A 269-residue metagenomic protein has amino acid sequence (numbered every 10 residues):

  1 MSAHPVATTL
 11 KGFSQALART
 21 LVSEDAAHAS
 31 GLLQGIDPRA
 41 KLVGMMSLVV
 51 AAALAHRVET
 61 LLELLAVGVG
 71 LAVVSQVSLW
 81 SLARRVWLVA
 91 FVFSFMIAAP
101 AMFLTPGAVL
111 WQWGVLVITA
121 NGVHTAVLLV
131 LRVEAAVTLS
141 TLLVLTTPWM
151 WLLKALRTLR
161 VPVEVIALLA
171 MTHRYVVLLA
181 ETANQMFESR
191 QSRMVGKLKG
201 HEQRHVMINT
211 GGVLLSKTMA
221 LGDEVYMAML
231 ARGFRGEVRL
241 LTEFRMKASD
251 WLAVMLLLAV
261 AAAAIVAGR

Functional and structural regions predicted by a protein language model:
M1-V58, L64-G70, L179-R269: Transmembrane alpha-helix interface motif
S30, V77-S81, W113, V117-N121 (+3 more regions): Membrane-helix interfacial "entry" motifs
H56, S75-Q76, L104-T105, G268-R269: Short helix-capping/hinge motifs at transmembrane helix termini and TM-loop junctions
V58, S78-L79, V161-E164: Membrane-helix interface segments
L62, S78-W87: Interfacial helix-loop-helix linkers and transmembrane-helix boundary segments in multi-pass membrane proteins
V67-V77, F91-M96: Alpha-helical transmembrane segments and their membrane-interface exit regions
A72-S78, T146-T147, V266-A267: Structural signal for the C-terminal ends of transmembrane alpha-helices and the immediately following loop
R85-G200: Juxtamembrane/interface alpha-helical elements of multi-pass membrane proteins
